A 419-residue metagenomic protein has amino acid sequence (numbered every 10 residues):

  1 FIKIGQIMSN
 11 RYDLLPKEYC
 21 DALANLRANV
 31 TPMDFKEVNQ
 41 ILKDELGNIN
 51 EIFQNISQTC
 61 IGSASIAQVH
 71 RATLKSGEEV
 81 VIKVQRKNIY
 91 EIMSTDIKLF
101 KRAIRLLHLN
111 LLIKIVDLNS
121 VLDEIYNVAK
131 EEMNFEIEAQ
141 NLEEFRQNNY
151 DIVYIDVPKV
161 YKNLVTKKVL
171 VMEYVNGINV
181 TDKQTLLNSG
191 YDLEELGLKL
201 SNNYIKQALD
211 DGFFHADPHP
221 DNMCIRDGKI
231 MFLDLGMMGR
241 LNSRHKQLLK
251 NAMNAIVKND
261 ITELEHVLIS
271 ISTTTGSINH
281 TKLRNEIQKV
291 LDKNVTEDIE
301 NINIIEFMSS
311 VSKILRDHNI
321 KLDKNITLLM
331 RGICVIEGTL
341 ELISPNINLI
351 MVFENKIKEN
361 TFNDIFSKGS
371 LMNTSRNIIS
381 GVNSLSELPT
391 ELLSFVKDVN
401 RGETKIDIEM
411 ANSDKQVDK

Functional and structural regions predicted by a protein language model:
F1-Q207, G212, P220, C224-K419: Broad phosphate/nucleotide-binding scaffolds in NTP-utilizing and phosphate-metabolizing enzymes
H215: Histidine-centered phosphotransfer motif of kinases
